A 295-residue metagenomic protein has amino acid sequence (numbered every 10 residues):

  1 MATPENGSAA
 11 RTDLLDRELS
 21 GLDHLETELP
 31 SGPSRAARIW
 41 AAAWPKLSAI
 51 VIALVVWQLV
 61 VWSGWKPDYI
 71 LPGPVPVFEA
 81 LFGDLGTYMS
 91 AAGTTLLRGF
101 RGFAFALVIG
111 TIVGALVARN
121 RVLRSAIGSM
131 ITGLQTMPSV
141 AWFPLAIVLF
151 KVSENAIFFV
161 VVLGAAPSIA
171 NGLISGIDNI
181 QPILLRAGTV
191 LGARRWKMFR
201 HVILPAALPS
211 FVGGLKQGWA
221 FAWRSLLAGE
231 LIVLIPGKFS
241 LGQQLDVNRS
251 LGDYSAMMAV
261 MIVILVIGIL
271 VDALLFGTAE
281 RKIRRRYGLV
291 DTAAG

Functional and structural regions predicted by a protein language model:
M1-A49, A273-G295: Transmembrane alpha-helical segments of polytopic membrane transport and secretion proteins
P30-I39, W62-L107, V247: Periplasmic/extracellular loop-to-transmembrane helix junction in inner-membrane transport proteins
R101, L251-E280: A membrane-interface signal for the N-terminal entry of alpha-helical transmembrane segments
G102-I131: Transmembrane-helix boundary motif in ABC transporter permease subunits
T132-S168, S175-G176: Generic hydrophobic transmembrane alpha-helix motif, especially the helices
V148-L149, I177, S225-M258, V263 (+1 more regions): Glycine-rich helix-loop "coupling/hinge" segments at transmembrane-helix boundaries in multipass transporters
F159, L163, R195-G229, A259 (+1 more regions): Transmembrane alpha-helices
G172-G214, L241: Short cytoplasmic-facing helical segments at TM-TM junctions of multi-pass membrane proteins
